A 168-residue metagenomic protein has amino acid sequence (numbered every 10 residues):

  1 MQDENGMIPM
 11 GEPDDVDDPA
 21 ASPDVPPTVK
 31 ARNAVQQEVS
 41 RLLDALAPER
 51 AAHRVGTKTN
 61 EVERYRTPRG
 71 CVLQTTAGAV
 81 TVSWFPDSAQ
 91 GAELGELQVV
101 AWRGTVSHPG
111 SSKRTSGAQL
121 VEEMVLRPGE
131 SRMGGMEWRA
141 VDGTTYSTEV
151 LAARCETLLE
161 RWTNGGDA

Functional and structural regions predicted by a protein language model:
M1-Y65, G70: Charge-rich, low-complexity N-terminal segments
P68-A168: Intrinsic disorder/low-complexity polar-acidic segments
